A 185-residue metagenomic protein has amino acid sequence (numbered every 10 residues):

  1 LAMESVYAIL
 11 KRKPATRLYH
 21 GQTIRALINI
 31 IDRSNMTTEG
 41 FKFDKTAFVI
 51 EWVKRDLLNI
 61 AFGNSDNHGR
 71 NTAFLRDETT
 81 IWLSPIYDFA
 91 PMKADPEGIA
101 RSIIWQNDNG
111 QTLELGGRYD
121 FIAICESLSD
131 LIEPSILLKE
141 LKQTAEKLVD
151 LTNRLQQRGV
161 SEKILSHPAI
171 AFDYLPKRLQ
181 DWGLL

Functional and structural regions predicted by a protein language model:
L1-G69, A73-L185: Anionic ligand-binding catalytic core segments
